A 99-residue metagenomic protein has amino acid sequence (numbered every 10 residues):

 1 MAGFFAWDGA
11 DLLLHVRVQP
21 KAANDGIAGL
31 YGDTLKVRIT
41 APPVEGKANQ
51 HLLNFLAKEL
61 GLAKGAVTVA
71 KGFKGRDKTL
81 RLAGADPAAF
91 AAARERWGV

Functional and structural regions predicted by a protein language model:
M1-N54, L62-K64, T68-F73, K78-V99: Contiguous, often N-terminal, cationic amphipathic patches that form binding interfaces
A57: The alpha-helix within a helix-turn-helix
